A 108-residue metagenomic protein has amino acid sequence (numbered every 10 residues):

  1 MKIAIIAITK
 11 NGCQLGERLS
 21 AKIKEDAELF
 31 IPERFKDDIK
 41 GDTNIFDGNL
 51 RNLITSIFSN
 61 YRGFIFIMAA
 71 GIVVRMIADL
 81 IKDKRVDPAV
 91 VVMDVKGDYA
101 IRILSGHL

Functional and structural regions predicted by a protein language model:
M1-F35: N-terminal basic/disordered segments at the start of proteins
G12-C13, K36-D38, K96-I101: Short gly/pro/ser/thr-enriched loop/turn and capping motifs at secondary-structure boundaries
E28-T55: N-terminal beta-loop-helix "entrance" segment that forms/cooperates in small-molecule cofactor or anionic ligand
K40-G41, A78, R102-S105: Short acidic, glycine/serine/threonine-rich loops at helix termini
N60-F64: Short acidic/histidine-rich motifs immediately flanking catalytic phosphotransfer sites in two-component signaling
I67-M76: Ordered, amphipathic secondary-structure segments that act as subunit-interaction surfaces in large macromolecular
R75-V90: Short Gly/Thr/Asp-enriched flexible loops that form oxyanion-binding sites at enzyme active sites
V86-L108: Long, charge-dense
